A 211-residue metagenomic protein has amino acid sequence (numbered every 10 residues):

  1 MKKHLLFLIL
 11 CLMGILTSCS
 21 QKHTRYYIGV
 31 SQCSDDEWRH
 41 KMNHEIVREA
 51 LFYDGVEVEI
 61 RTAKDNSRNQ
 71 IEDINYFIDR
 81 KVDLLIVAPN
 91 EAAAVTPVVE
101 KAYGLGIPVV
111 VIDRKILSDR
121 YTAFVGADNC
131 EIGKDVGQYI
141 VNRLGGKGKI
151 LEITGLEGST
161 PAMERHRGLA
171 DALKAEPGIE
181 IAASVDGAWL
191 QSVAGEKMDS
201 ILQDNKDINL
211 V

Functional and structural regions predicted by a protein language model:
M1-H4: Positively charged n-region of N-terminal signal peptides that target proteins for export
F7-I15: Bacterial N-terminal signal peptides
C19-V211: A residue-level marker of the well-folded mature domains of exported/periplasmic proteins
